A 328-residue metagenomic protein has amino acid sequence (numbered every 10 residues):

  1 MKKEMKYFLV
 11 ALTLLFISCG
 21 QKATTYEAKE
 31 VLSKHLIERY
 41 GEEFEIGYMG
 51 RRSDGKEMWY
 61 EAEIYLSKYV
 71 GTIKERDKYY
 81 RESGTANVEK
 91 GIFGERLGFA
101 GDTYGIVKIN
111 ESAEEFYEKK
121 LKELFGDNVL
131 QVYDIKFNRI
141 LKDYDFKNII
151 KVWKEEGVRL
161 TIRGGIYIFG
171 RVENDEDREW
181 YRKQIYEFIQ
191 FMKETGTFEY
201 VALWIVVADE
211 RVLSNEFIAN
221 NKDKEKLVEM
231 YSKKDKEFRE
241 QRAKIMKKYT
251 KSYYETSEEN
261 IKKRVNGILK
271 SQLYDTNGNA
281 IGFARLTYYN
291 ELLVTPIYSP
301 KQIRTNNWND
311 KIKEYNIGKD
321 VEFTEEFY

Functional and structural regions predicted by a protein language model:
K3-V10: Sec-dependent signal peptide recognition, specifically the positively charged N-region followed immediately by
L12, K263-Y328: Hydrophilic extracytoplasmic domains
L15-S18: C-terminal motif of bacterial Sec signal peptides marking the signal peptidase cleavage site
Q21-Y48, S112-L121, Y186-I189: Short, non-transmembrane alpha-helical segments in secretory-pathway proteins
F44-G84: Exposed beta-strand-loop-beta-strand "reactive/processing" segments of non-cytosolic proteins
T72-V107: A short, surface-exposed beta-strand/turn
I73-A86, D127-K136, A284: Broad, structure-driven detector of short, well-ordered beta-strand segments within folded domains
E95-A280: Metal-dependent nuclease catalytic core centered on acidic motifs
